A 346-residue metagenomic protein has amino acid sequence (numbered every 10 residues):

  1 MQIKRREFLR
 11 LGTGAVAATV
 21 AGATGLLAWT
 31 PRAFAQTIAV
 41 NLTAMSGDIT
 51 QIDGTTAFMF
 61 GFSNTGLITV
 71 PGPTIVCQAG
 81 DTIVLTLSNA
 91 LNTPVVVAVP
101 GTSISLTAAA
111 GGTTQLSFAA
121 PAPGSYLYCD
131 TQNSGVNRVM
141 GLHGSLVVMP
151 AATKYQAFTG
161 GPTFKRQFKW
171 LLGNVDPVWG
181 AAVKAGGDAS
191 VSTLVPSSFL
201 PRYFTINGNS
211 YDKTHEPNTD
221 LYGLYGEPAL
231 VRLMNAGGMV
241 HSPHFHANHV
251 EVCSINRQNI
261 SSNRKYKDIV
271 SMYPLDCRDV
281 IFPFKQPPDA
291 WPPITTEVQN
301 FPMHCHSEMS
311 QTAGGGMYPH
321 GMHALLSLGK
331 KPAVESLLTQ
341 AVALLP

Functional and structural regions predicted by a protein language model:
Q2-S105, T113-Q115, A185-L230, G316-P346: N-terminal, post-signal-peptide metal-ligating segments of extracellular/periplasmic oxidoreductases, dominated by
T50, V178-W179, G238-S242, H249-C253 (+3 more regions): Flexible loop/turn segments at secondary-structure boundaries
F58, P162-N248, D289-N300, H306: A contiguous, surface-exposed recognition patch within enzymatic or periplasmic domains that forms
L91-V95, T102-Q156, K267-P346: Extracellular/periplasmic metallocenter environments
M149-K169: Surface-exposed, non-catalytic interaction/assembly patches
M239, H244-K265, P302, S307-M309 (+1 more regions): Active/binding-pocket-proximal capping segment
